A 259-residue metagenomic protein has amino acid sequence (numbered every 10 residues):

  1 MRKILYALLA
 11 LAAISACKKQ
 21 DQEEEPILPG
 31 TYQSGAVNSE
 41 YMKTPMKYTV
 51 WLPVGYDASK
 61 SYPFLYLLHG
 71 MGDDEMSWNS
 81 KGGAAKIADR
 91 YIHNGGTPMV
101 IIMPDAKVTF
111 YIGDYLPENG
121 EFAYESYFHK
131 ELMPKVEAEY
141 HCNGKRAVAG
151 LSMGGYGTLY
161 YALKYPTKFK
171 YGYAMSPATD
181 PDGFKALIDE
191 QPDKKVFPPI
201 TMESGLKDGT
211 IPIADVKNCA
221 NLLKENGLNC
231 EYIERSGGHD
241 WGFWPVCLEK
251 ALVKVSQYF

Functional and structural regions predicted by a protein language model:
M1-I4, K18-K19: Positively charged n-region of N-terminal signal peptides that target proteins for export
I4-A12: Sec-dependent N-terminal signal peptides
I14-A16: C-terminal motif of bacterial Sec signal peptides marking the signal peptidase cleavage site
K18-F259: Non-catalytic cap/lid and distal C-terminal segments of serine-dependent acyl enzymes
